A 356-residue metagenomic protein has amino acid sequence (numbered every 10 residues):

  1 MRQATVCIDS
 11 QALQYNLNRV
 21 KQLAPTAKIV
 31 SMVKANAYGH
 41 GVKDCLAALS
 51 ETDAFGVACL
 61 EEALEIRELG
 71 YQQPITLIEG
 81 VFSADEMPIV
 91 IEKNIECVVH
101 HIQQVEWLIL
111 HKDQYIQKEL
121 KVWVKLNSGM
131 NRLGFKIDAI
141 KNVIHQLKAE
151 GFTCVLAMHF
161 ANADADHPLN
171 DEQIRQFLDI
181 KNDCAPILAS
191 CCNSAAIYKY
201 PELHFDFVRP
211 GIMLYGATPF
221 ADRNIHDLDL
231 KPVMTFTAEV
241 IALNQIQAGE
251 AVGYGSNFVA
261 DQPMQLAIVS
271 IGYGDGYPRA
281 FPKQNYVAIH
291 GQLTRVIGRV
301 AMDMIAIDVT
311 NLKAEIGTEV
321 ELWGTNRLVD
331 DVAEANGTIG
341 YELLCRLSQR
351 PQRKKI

Functional and structural regions predicted by a protein language model:
R2-Q14, E62, V81-A84, I89 (+2 more regions): Active-site anion/phosphate-binding pocket segments in diverse small-molecule metabolic enzymes
A4-I8, A12-Y15, A27-D179, D183-S190 (+1 more regions): Active-site-proximal beta-alpha core segment in soluble small-molecule metabolic enzymes
R19: Solvent-exposed, charged/polar functional surfaces in cytosolic regulatory/catalytic domains
